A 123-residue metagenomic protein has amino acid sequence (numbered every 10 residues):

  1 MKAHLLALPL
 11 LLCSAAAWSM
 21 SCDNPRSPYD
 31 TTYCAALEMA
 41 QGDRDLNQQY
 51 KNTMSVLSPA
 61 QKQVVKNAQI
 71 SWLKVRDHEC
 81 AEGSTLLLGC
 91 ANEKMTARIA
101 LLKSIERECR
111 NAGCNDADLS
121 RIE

Functional and structural regions predicted by a protein language model:
M1-L5: Positively charged n-region of N-terminal signal peptides that target proteins for export
L12-A17: N-terminal signal peptide c-region/cleavage motif recognized by signal peptidases
W18-E123: N-terminal alpha-helical modules
